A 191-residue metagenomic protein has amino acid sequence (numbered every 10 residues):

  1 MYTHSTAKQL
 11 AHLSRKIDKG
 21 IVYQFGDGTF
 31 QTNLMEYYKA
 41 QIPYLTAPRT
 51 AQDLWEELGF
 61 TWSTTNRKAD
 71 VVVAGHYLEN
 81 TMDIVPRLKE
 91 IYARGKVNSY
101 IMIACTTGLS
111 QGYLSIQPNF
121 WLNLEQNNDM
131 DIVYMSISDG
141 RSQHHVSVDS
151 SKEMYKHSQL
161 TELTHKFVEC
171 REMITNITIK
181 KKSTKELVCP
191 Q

Functional and structural regions predicted by a protein language model:
M1, R49-A51, G108-G112, T164-F167: Active-site rim elements
M1-I21: Class I SAM-dependent methyltransferase Rossmann-like catalytic core, especially the SAM/SAH-binding loop
H12, L54, F120-L124, T178: Amphipathic alpha-helical segments that form well-ordered structural scaffolds and often line/cohere around active
G20-S110, N119, K181: Conserved SAM-binding loop
F30-L34, L109-Y113, R141-H145, K185-V188: Short catalytic/ligand-binding loop motif for oxyanion handling, primarily in non-cytosolic enzymes, centered on
Y92, Y100-I103, Q117-F120, M130-I137 (+1 more regions): Preference for well-ordered, secondary-structure-rich cores of eukaryotic proteins
S110-D139, V146-K152: Conserved Class I S-adenosyl-L-methionine
S147-Q191: Core SAM-dependent methyltransferase catalytic element
